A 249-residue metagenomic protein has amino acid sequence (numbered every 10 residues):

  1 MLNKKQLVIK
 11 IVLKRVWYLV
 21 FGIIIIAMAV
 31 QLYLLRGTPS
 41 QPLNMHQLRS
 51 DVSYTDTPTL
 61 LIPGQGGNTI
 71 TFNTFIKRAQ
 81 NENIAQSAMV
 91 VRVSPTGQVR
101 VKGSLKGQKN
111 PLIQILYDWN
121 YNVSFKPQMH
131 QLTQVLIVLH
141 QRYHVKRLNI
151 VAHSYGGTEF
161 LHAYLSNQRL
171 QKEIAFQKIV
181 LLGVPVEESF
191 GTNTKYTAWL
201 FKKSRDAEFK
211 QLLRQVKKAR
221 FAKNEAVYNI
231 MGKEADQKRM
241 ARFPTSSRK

Functional and structural regions predicted by a protein language model:
N3-I25: N-terminal Sec-pathway targeting helices
I26-N44: Membrane-interface motif at the C-terminal end of an N-terminal transmembrane signal
S53-T57, Q108-P111: A short, charged/proline- and glycine-enriched loop that marks the coil->beta-strand transition at the N-terminal
D56-G64: Short beta-strand element of the alpha/beta-hydrolase
Q65-Y143: Active-site catalytic motif of lipid deacylating hydrolases and related acyltransferases
V123, M129-Q215: Serine-dependent carboxylesterase/thioesterase catalytic core of lipase-like alpha/beta-hydrolase/SGNH enzymes
R220-K249: C-terminal catalytic-base region of ester-bond hydrolases, centering on the histidine of the charge-relay
